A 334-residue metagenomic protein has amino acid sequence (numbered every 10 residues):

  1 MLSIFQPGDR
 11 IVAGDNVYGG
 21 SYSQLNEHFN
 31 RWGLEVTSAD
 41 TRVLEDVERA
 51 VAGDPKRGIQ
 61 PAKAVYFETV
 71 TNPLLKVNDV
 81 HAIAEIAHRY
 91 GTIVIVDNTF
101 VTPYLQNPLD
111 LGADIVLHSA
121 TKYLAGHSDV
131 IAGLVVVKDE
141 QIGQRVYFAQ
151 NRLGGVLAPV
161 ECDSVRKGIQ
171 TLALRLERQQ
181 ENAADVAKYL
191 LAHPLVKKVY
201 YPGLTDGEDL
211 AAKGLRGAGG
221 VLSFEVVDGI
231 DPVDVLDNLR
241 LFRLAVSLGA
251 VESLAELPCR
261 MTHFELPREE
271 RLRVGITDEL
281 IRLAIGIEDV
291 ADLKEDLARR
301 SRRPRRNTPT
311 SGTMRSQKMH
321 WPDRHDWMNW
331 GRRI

Functional and structural regions predicted by a protein language model:
M1-L195, Y200, T205-D206, L210: Conserved PLP-enzyme active-site core in the AAT-like
G8, G19, N26-E27, E35-T37 (+4 more regions): PLP-dependent enzyme catalytic core of the Aspartate aminotransferase-like
D9, V130-A132, G217-V221, D278-R282: Short, solvent-exposed beta-strand edge segments and adjacent coil->beta transition regions
L153-G154, L239-G249, R300-P309: A common structural junction motif
V165-L174, G219-V227, R282-G286: Short, well-ordered beta-strand elements within core beta-sheets of diverse protein domains
A184-G249, L266-L272, G312, S316: Conserved small-domain helix->loop->beta segment predominantly found in fold-type I
N329-R333: Short, intrinsically disordered C-terminal tails of secreted or membrane-associated proteins
